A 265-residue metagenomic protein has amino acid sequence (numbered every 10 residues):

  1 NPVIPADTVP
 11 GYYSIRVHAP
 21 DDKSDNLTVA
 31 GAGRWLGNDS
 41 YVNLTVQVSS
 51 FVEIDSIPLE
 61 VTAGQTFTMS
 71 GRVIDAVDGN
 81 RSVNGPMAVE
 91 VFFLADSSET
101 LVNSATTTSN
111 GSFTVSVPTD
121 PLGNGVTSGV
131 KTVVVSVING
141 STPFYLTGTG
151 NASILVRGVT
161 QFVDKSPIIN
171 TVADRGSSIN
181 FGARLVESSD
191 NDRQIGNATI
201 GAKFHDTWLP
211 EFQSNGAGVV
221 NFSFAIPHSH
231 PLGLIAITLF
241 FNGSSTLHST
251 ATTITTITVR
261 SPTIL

Functional and structural regions predicted by a protein language model:
N1-P2, G111-V117, A152, G218-F224: Short strand-edge motifs at loop-to-beta-strand transitions and within beta-strands of extracellular beta-rich domains
I4, V9-G37, T119, G123-G150 (+2 more regions): Enriched for extracellular/lumenal, surface-exposed ectodomains of secreted and cell-surface proteins
V9-P10, A63, S109, T127-S128 (+3 more regions): Surface-exposed loops/turns
Y12-Y13, D75-D96, L185-W208: Short flexible loop/turn segments that cap and initiate beta-strands
T45-E53, L155-V163, T258-L265: Extracellular interdomain linker/stem segments of modular secreted and single-pass surface proteins
D55-V61, P167-A173: Short beta-strand segments of immunoglobulin-like
G64-D78, V135, D174-D190, F222 (+1 more regions): Beta-strand-rich structural segments
T100-N110, P210-A217: Short, acidic Ser/Thr/Gly-rich low-complexity loop/linker segments typical of extracellular and cell-surface proteins
